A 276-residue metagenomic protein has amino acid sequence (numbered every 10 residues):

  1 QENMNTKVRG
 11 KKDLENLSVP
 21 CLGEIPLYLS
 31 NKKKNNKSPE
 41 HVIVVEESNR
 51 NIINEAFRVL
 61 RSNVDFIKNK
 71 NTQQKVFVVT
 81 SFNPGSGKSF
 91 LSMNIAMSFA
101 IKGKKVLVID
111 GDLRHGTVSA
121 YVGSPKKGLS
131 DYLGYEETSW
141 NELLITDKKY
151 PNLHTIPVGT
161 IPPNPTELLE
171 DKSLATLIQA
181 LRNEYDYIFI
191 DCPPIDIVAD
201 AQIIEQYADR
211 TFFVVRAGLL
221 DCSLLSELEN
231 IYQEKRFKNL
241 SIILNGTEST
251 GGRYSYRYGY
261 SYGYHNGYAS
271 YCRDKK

Functional and structural regions predicted by a protein language model:
Q1-K105, G111-S119, S124-S130, N141 (+2 more regions): Short boundary/hinge segments that flank catalytic cores
V64, V158-A199, E205: Phosphate-binding/switch loop-helix module in NTP-utilizing enzymes
Q74-V78, L153-T155, Y187-F189: Residue-level preference for the first positions of well-ordered beta-strands
S89, D110, D191, D209: Conserved G/P- and acidic residue-centered "switch" motifs that form tight phosphate/ATP-binding loops in soluble
S130-A180: Conserved Walker-type P-loop NTP-binding/catalytic site
Y187, R210-F213, S241: Well-ordered beta-strand positions
I197-G218: Inter-motif core of Ras-like GTPase G domains
